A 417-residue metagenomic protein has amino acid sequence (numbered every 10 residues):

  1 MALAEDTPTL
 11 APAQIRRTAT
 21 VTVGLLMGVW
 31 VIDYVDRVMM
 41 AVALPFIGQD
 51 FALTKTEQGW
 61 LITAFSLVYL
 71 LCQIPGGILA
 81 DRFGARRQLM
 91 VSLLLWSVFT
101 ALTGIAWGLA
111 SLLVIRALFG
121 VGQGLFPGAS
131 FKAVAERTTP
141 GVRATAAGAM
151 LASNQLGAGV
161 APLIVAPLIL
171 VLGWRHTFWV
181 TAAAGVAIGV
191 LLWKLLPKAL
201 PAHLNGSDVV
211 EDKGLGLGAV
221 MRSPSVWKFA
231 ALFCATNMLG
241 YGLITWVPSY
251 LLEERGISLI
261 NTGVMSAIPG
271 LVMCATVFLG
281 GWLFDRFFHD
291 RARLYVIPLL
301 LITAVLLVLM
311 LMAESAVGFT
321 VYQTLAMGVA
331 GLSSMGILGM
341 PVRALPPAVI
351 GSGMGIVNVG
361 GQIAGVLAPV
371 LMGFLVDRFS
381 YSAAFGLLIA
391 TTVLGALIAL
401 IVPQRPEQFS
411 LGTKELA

Functional and structural regions predicted by a protein language model:
T7-I15, A199-F229: Juxtamembrane intracellular "pre-TM" segments in multi-pass secondary transporters
M40-A41, P224-F278, S334, L338: Extracytoplasmic gate region of multi-pass secondary transporters
L71-W107: Conserved MFS/SLC helix-loop-helix module at the cytosolic interface between two early adjacent transmembrane helices
Q73-G84, V277-H289, V376: Helix-to-loop junctions at the C-terminal end of transmembrane segments in multipass secondary transporters
R82-L93, D285-L300: Cytoplasmic membrane-interface "Motif A"-like loop-to-helix N-cap segments of 12-TM Major Facilitator Superfamily
I115-N154: Cytoplasmic helix-loop-helix junction between adjacent transmembrane helices in 12-TM secondary transporters
M150-P197: Helix-loop-helix hairpin linking two adjacent transmembrane segments in secondary transporters
D290-I337: C-terminal transmembrane helical hairpin of 12-TM major facilitator-type secondary transporters
